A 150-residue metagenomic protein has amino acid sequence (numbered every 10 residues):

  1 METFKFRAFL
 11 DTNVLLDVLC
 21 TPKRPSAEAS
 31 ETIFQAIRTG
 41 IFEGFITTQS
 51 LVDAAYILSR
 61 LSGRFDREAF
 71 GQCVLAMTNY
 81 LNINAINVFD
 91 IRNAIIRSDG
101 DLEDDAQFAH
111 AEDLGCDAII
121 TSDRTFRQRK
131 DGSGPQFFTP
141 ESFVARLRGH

Functional and structural regions predicted by a protein language model:
M1-I46, S62-D66, V144-H150: Short, well-structured N-terminal submotif of metal-dependent ribonuclease cores
M1-K5, Y80, A109-H150: Acidic, PIN/NYN-like endoribonuclease modules and their adjacent C-terminal/linker elements
V14, S50, D90, Q107 (+1 more regions): Alpha-helix capping/helix-boundary segments
L19-C20, L58, S98, K130-S133: Short, flexible helix/strand-to-coil boundary loops that buttress conserved ligand/catalytic motifs in alpha/beta
T47, E103-D104, S122: Replace "coordinates the UDP/GDP/TDP-sugar" with "coordinates nucleotide-activated sugar donors
T47-A55, S59-L75: Glycine/small-residue-rich phosphate/adenosyl-binding loop
T48-S50, C73-S98: Acidic catalytic patch
V88, D104-D105, P140-E141: Structural motif corresponding to alpha-helix initiation and N-cap regions
